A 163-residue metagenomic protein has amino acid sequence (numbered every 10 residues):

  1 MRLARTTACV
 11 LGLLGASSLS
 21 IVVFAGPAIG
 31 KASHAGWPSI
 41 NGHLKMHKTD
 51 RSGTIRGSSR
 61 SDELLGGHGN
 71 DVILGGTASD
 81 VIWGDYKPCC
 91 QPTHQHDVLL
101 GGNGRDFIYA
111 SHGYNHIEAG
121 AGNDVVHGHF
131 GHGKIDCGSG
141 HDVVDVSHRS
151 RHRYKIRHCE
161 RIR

Functional and structural regions predicted by a protein language model:
R2-P27: Secretory targeting and sorting signals
T7, K87-P88, I135, R157: Secreted/extracellular small peptides and ectodomain modules produced from precursors
V10, C90-Q91, G138, E160: Secreted/luminal cysteine- and crosslink-motif detector
G26-I82: N-terminal segments that cap or nucleate solenoid repeat domains
G42, K48, G57, G66 (+8 more regions): Glycine-centered beta-turn/loop sites at beta-strand termini
D50-S52, L99, I117, I135 (+1 more regions): All-beta strand scaffolds that present successive hydrophobic residues in beta-strands
H129-R163: Leucine-rich solenoid repeat scaffolds
